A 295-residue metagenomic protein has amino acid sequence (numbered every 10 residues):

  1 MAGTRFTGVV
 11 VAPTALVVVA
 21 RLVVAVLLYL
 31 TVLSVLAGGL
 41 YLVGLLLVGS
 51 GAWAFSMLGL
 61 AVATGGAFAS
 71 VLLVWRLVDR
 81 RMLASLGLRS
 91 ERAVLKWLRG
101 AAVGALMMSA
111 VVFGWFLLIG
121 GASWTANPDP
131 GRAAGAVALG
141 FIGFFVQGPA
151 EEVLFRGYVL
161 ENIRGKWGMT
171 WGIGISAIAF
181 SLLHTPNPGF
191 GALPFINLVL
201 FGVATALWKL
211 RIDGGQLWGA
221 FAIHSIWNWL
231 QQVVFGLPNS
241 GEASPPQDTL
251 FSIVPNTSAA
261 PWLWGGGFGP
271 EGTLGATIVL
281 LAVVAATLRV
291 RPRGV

Functional and structural regions predicted by a protein language model:
M1-S85, S90, Q232-V295: N-terminal, membrane-interfacial amphipathic/helix-forming hydrophobic leader that caps and precedes the first
V23, L27, M57-L58, W97-A102 (+5 more regions): Hydrophobic alpha-helical transmembrane segments
L36-L60, R81-A150, L160-G165: Juxtamembrane helix-loop-helix connectors linking adjacent transmembrane helices in multi-pass membrane enzymes
A61-G66, A134-F141, L154, F195-A204 (+1 more regions): Membrane-embedded alpha-helical segments of multi-pass membrane proteins, especially the transmembrane helices
M108-V112, G140, F144, G168-T185 (+1 more regions): Small-polar-interrupted transmembrane alpha-helices in polytopic inner-membrane proteins
A126, H184-L193: Membrane-interface helix caps and helix-loop-helix hairpins in membrane proteins
A150-I175, A179, L210-L217: Membrane-interface helix/loop boundary segments of multi-pass membrane proteins
P194-P261: Functionally important transmembrane alpha-helices
